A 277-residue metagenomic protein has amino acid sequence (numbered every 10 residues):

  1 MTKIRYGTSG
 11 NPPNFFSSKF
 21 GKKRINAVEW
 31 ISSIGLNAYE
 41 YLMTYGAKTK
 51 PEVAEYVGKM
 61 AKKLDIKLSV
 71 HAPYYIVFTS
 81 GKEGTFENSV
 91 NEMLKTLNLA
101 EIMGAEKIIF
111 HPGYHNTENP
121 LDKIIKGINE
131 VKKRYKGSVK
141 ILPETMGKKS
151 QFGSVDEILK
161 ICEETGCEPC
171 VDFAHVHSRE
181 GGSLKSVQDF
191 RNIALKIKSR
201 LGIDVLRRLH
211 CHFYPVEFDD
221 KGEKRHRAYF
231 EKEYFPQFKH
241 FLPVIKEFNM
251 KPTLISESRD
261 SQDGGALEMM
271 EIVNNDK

Functional and structural regions predicted by a protein language model:
M1-A72, I76-F78, K82-K95: N-terminal pre-domain/capping segments
T2, Y229-K232, L242-K277: C-terminal accessory extensions appended to soluble enzyme cores
I4-N11, Y39-Y41, L68-A72, I108-F110 (+4 more regions): Hydrophobic faces of well-ordered beta-strands that scaffold small-molecule active sites in alpha/beta enzyme cores
N14-F20, L42-V53, I76-S80, H115-D122 (+3 more regions): Acidic-and-aromatic substrate-binding clefts and catalytic sites of carbohydrate-active enzymes
A27-G35, T49-S69, L94-G104, I128-K136 (+3 more regions): Acidic (Asp/Glu)-rich catalytic clusters
K62-K63, F78-V171: Active-site acidic/histidine proton-transfer and metal-coordination neighborhood in alpha/beta enzyme cores
E130-G222: Acidic/histidine-rich catalytic cores of soluble enzymes
N192-I203, F230-E247: A short, acidic, amphipathic alpha-helical segment used as a generic capping/interface helix at domain edges
